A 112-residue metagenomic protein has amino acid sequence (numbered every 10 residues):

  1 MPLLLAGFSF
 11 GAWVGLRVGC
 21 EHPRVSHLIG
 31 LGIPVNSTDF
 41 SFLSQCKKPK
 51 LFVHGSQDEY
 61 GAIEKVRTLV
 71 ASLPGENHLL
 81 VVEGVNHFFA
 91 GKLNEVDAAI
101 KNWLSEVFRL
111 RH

Functional and structural regions predicted by a protein language model:
M1-K48: Primarily recognizes the serine-hydrolase "nucleophile elbow" in alpha/beta-hydrolase and SGNH/GDSL folds
C20-E21, T68-A71, N102: Short, well-ordered alpha-helices that flank and scaffold nucleotide-derived cofactor binding pockets
C46, L51-H54, D58: Short beta-strand/loop motif that positions the catalytic acidic residue of the alpha/beta-hydrolase fold
K48, A62-V70: Short alpha-helix in the alpha/beta-hydrolase fold that links the catalytic acid
S56-G61, H87-F88: Acidic catalytic loop of the alpha/beta-hydrolase fold
S72-F88: Catalytic histidine neighborhood in serine/cysteine hydrolases with alpha/beta-hydrolase-type architecture
A90-L104: Post-His helix in hydrolase/transferase enzymes
V107-H112: Alpha/beta-hydrolase-fold serine-hydrolase catalytic core, especially in secreted/extracellular enzymes
